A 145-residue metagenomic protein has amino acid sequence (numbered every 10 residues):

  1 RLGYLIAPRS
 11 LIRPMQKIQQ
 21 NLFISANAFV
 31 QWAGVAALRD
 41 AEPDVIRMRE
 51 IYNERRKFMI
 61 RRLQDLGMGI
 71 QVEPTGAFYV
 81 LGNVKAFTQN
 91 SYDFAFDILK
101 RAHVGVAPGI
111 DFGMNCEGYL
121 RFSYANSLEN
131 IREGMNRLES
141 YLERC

Functional and structural regions predicted by a protein language model:
R1-C145: PLP-dependent class I/II
